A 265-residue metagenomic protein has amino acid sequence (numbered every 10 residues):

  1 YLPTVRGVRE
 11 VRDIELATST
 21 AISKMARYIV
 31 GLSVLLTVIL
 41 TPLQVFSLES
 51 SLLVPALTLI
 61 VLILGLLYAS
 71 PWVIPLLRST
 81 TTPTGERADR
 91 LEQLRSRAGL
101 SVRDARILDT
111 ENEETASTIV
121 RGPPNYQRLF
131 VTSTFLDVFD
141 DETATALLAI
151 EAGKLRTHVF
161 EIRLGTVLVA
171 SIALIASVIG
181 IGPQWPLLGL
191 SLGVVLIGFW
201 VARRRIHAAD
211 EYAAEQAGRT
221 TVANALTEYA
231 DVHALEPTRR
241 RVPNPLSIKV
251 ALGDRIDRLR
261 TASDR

Functional and structural regions predicted by a protein language model:
Y1-S33, Q44, L57-L164, W200-R265: Polar-ligand-bearing catalytic/cofactor-coordination segments of membrane-embedded or membrane-tethered inner-membrane
Y28-L36, L168-I175: Core segments of transmembrane alpha-helices that mediate helix-helix packing or line hydrophobic substrate/ligand
T37-F46: Transmembrane helix-loop junctions at the membrane interface of multipass transporters and ion channels
T41, A152, A176, V195-L196: Alpha-helical transmembrane segments of multipass membrane proteins
F46-I60, G180-L190: Hydrophobic alpha-helical transmembrane segments
V159-L188, L226-D231: Post-HEXXH active-site segment of zinc metalloproteases
L190-G198: Transmembrane alpha-helical hairpins and terminal membrane-anchor modules
